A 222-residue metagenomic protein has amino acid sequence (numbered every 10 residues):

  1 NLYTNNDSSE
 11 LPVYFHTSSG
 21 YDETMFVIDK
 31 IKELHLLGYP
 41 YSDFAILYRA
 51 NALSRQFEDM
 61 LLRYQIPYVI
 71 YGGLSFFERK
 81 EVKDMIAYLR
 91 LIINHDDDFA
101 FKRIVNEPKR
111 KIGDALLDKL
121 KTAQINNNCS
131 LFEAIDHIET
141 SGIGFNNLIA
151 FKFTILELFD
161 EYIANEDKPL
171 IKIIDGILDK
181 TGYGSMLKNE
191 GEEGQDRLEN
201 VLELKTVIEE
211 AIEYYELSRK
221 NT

Functional and structural regions predicted by a protein language model:
N1-P67, R90-N94, N126, E157 (+1 more regions): Helicase P-loop NTPase motor core
S9-E10, Y71-G72, A87, G182: Residue-level signal for pocket-adjacent positions within structured domains
V13-H16, H35, L74, N106 (+1 more regions): Generic anion/oxyanion-binding catalytic loop in active/binding sites
S19, F77-K80: Residue-level recognition of hydrophobic positions within alpha-helical transmembrane segments
P40, S54-I66, R79, I86-T222: Conserved helicase C-terminal RecA-like lobe
I46, G72-G73, D136, E190: Proline- and acidic/polar-enriched loop/turn elements at helix boundaries
R49, S75-F76: Positions that flank functional sites
Q65-S75: Conserved RecA-like helicase motor-core motifs
